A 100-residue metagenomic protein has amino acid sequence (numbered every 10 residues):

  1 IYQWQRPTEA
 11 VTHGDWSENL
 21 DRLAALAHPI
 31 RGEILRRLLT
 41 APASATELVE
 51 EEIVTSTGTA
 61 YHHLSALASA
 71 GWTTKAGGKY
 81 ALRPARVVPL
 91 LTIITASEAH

Functional and structural regions predicted by a protein language model:
I1-R6, T40, A60, A99-H100: Extended, composition-driven regions rather than compact fold-specific motifs
Q3-E33: Short alpha-helical segments that sit at the start of domains
A24, R36, L91: A cross-family signal for key residues in well-ordered alpha-helices that form functional helical elements
P29-G32, L38-S44: Short capping segments at the starts of secondary-structure elements
S44-I53: A short acidic, leucine-rich amphipathic alpha-helix
E52-A68: Short amphipathic alpha-helical interaction segments
A68-K79: A short, conserved structural fragment
G78-A99: Short, cationic-aromatic polyanion-contact patches
